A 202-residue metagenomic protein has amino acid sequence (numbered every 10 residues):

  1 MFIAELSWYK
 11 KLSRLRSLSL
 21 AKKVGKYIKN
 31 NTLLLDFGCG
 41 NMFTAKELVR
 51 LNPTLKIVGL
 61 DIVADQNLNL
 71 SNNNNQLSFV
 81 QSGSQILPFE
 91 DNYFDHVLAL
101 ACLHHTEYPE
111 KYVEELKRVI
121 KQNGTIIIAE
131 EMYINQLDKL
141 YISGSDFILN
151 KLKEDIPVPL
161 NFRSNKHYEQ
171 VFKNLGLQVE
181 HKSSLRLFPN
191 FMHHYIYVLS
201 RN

Functional and structural regions predicted by a protein language model:
M1-L18: Class I SAM-dependent methyltransferase Rossmann-like catalytic core, especially the SAM/SAH-binding loop
S13-N30, E47: Conserved alpha-helix/loop element of class I SAM-dependent methyltransferases that forms part of the SAM/SAH-binding
L35, N41-I86: Class I SAM-dependent methyltransferase SAM/SAH-binding core
L98: A conserved beta-strand element that flanks and buttresses the S-adenosyl-L-methionine
A101-H105: Short catalytic micro-motifs in class I SAM-dependent methyltransferases
K111-Q122: A short glycine-rich, Lys/Arg-flanked "PGG" loop and its adjoining helix->strand segment in the class I
A129-L175, E180-N190: C-terminal alpha-helical "lid/dimerization" subdomain adjacent to the S-adenosyl-L-methionine
Y197-N202: C-terminal lobe and adjacent flexible extensions of AdoMet/dcAdoMet transferase-like proteins
